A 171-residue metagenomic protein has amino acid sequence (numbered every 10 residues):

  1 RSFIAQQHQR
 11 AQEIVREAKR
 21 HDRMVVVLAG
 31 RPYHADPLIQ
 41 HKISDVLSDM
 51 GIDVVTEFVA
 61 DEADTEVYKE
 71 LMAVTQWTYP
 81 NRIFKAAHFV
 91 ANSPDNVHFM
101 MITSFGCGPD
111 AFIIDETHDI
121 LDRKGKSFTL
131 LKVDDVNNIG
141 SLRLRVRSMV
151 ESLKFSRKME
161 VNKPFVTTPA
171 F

Functional and structural regions predicted by a protein language model:
R1-F171: An N-terminal assembly and electron-transfer interface module characteristic of large anaerobic redox and radical
